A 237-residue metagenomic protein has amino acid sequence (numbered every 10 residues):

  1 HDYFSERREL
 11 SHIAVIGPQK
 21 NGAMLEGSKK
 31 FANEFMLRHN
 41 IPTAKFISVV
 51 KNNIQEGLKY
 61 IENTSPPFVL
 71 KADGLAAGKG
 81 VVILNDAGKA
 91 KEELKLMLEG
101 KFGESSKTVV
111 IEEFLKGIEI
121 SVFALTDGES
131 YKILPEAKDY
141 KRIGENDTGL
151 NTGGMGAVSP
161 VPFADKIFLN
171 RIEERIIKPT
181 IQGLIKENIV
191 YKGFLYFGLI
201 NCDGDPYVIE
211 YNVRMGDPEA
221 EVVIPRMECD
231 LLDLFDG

Functional and structural regions predicted by a protein language model:
H1-S28, I41-K51: A short, GP-enriched loop/loop-strand-helix hinge that lies immediately N-terminal to, or at the N-terminal rim
V15-P18, K45-S48, F68-A72, I83 (+3 more regions): General beta-strand structural signal in soluble alpha/beta enzymes
N21-E26, A76-A77, K141-I143: Short gly/pro/ser/thr-enriched loop/turn and capping motifs at secondary-structure boundaries
E56-G57: Short acidic active-site motifs
I61-V69: Acidic/histidine-enriched active-site and ligand-binding environments that engage anionic O-linkages
G80-E221: Internal nucleotide-binding/catalytic subdomain
M227-G237: C-terminal, non-catalytic macromolecule-binding modules
